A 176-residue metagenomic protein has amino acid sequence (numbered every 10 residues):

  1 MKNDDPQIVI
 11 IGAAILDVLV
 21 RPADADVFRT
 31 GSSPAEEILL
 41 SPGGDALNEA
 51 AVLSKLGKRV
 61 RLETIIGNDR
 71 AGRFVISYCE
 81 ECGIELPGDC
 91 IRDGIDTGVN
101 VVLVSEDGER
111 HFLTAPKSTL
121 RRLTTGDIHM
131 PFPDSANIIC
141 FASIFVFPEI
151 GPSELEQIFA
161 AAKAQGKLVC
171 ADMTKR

Functional and structural regions predicted by a protein language model:
M1-I65, R70-E81: Glycine-rich phosphate/adenosyl-contacting loop at the front of the ribokinase-like
M1-L16, Y78-I91, V104-R176: Ribokinase/PfkB-type carbohydrate-kinase core domain
D93-I95: Short, glycine-/polar-rich solvent-exposed loops and beta-turns at beta-strand/coil boundaries
G98: Di-metal (Zn2+ and/or Mg2+/Mn2+) metal-binding site signature of metallo-dependent hydrolases with the MBL/beta-CASP
